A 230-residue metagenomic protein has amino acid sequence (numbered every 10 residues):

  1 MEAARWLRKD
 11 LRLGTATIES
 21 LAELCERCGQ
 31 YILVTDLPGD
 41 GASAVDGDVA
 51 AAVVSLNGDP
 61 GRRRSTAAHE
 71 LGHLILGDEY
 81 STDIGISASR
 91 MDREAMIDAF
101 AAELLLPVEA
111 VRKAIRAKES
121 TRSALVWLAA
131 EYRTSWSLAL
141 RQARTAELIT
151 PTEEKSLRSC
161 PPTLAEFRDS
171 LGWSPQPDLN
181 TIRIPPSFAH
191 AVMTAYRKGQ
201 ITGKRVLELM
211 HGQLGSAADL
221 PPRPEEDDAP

Functional and structural regions predicted by a protein language model:
M1-P230: Active-site hotspot residues in diverse enzymes, especially metal/ion-binding acidic/histidine motifs
